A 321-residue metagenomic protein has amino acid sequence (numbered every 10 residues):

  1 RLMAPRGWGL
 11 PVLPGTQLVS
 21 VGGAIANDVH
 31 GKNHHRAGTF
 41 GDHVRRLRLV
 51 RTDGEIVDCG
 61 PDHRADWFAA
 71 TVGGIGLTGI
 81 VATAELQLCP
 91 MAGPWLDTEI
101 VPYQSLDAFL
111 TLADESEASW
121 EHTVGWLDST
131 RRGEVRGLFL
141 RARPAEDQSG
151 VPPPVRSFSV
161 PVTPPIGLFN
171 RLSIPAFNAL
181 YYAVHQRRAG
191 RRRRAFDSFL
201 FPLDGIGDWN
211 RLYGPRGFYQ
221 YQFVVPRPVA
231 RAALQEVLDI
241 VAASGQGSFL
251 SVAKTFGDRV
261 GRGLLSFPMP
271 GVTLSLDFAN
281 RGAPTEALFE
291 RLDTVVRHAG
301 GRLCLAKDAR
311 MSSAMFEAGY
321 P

Functional and structural regions predicted by a protein language model:
R1-P321: Noncatalytic alpha-helical scaffold of FAD-dependent oxidoreductases
